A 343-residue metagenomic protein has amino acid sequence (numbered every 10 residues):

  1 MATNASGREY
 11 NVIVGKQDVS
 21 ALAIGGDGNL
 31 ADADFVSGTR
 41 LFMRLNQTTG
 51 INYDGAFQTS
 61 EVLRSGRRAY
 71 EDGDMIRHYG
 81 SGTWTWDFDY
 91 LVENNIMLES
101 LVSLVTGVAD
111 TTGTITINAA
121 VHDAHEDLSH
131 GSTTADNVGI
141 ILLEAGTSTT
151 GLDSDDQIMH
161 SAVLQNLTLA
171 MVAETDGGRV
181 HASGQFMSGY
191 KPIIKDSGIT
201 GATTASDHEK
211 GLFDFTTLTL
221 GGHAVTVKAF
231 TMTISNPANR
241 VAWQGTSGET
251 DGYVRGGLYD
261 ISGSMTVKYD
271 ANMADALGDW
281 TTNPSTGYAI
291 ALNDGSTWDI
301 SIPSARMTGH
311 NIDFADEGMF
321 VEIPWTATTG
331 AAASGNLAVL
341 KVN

Functional and structural regions predicted by a protein language model:
M1-N343: Signature of extracytoplasmic/envelope-associated structural regions
